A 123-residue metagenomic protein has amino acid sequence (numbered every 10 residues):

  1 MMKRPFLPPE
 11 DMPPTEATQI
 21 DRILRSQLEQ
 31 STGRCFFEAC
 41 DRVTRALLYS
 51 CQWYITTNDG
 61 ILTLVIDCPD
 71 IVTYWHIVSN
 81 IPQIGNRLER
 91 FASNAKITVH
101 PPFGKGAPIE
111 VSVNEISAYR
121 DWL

Functional and structural regions predicted by a protein language model:
M1-R45, S50-N58, E89, P102-E110 (+1 more regions): N-terminal presequence-like segments and adjacent domain-start helices
G60-L62, S93: Residues at beta-strand starts and edge strands
L62-C68: Short, aliphatic-rich beta-strand segments
V72-K96: Short, non-transmembrane amphipathic alpha-helical segments
S79, V111-S112: Short coil/turn segments at secondary-structure boundaries
E115-S117: Long, low-complexity, repeat-rich, intrinsically disordered, solvent-exposed domains used in surface/appendage assembly
D121-L123: Compositionally biased terminal segments
